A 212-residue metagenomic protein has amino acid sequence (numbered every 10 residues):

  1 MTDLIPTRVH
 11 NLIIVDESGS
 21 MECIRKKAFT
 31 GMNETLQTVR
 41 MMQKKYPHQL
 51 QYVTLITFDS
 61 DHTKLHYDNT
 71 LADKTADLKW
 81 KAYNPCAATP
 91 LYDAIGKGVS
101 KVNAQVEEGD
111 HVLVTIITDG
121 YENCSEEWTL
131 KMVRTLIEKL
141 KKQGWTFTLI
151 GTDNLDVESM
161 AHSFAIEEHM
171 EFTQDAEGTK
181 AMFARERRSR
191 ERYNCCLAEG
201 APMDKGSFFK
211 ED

Functional and structural regions predicted by a protein language model:
M1-D212: Acidic, low-complexity intrinsically disordered regions
